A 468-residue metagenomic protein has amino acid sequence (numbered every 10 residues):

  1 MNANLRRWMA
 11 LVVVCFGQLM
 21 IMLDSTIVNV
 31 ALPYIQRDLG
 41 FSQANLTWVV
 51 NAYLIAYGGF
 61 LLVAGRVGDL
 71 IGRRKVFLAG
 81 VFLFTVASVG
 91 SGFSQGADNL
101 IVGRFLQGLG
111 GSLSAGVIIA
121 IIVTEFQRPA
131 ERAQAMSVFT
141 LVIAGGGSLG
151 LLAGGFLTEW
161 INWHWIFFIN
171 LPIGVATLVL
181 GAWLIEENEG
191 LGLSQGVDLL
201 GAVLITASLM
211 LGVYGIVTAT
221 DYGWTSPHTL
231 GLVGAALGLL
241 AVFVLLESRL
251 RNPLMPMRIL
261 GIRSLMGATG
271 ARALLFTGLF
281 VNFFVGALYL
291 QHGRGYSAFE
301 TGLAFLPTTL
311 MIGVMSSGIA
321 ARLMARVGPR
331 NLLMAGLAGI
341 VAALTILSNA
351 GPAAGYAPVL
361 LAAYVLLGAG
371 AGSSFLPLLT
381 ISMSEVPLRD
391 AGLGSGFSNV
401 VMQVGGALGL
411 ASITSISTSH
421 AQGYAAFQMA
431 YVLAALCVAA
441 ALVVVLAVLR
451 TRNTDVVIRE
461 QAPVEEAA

Functional and structural regions predicted by a protein language model:
M1-W183, G318, V327, L333 (+7 more regions): Transmembrane-helix bundle of Major Facilitator Superfamily
L5-W8, R128, L184-A202, G223-S226 (+1 more regions): Short loop segments and helix-boundary regions at transmembrane helix junctions of multi-pass inner-membrane proteins
W8-L23, V28-V30, Q43, P227-L239 (+2 more regions): 12-transmembrane solute porter fold
M20-A31, A56-G59, R73, I166 (+4 more regions): Short helix-kink/termination motifs in transmembrane helices of multi-pass secondary transporters
N45, D98-L106, N162-I169, Q195-D198 (+3 more regions): Interfacial loop-to-helix junctions that mark the boundaries of transmembrane helices in multi-pass membrane
F82, L204-L209, A338: Alpha-helical transmembrane segments
L171-G190, T206-T218, A235-L250, A441-T451: C-terminal membrane-cytosol helix-exit motif in multi-pass small-molecule transporters
L178-T206, S248-M266, A325, R389 (+1 more regions): Flexible interhelical linker loops that connect adjacent transmembrane helices in multi-pass membrane transporters
